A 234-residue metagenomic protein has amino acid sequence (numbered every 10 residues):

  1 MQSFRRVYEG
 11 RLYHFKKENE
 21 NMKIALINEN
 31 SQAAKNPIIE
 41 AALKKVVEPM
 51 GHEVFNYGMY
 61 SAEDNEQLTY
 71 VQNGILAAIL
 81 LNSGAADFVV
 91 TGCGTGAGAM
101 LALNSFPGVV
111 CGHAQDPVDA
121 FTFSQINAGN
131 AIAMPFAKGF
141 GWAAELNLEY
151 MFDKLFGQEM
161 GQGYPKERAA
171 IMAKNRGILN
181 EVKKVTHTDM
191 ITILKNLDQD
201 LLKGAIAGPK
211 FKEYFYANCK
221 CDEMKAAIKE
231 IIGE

Functional and structural regions predicted by a protein language model:
S3-N21: Short, Lys/Arg-enriched N-terminal segments with co-localized hydrophobic residues within the first ~10-30 amino acids
K23-V46: N-terminal beta1-alpha1 ligand-phosphate binding loop
N28-N36, F121-D222: C-terminal binding/interaction regions
N36, G74, G96-A102: Short glycine/serine/threonine-rich phosphate/pyrophosphate-binding segments that cradle anionic phosphate groups
G51-E66: A short beta-strand-loop structural module common to alpha/beta enzyme folds
Y70-F88: Short, structured active-site "lid" loops
A86-G92, C111: A short, small-residue-rich loop immediately preceding and capping a beta-strand
G98-C111, Q115-V118: Short Gly/Thr/Asp-enriched flexible loops that form oxyanion-binding sites at enzyme active sites
